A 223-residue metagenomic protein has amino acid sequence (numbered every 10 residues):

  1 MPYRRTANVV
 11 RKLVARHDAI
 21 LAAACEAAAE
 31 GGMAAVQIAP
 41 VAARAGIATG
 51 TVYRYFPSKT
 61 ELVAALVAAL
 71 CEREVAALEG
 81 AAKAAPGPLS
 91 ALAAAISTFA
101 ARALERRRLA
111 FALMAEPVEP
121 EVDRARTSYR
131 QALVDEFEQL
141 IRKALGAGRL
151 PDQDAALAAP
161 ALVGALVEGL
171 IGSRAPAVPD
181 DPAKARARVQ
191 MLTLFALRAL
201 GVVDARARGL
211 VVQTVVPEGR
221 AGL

Functional and structural regions predicted by a protein language model:
M1-G31, A35-R44, E61-A64: Basic, helix-initiating cap at the start of DNA-binding domains
M1-R4, D135, Q139-G146, I171-A175 (+1 more regions): C-terminal peripheral helix-coil segments that are non-catalytic and often amphipathic
A23-A27, R102, A165: Short amphipathic alpha-helical elements of helix-turn-helix/winged-helix folds
Q37, A110-M114, Q153, A205-L210: Short, hydrophobic secondary-structure boundary micro-motifs
A45-F56: Short hydrophobic/aromatic patch on the recognition helix
A65, A76-R106, A159-L162, R186-V189 (+1 more regions): Hydrophobic alpha-helical connector segments
V75, E105, E121-A147, A156-V163 (+3 more regions): Amphipathic alpha-helical packing segments from all-alpha helical-bundle domains
G80, A112-P120, V212-V215: Short linear capping/connector segments at secondary-structure termini
